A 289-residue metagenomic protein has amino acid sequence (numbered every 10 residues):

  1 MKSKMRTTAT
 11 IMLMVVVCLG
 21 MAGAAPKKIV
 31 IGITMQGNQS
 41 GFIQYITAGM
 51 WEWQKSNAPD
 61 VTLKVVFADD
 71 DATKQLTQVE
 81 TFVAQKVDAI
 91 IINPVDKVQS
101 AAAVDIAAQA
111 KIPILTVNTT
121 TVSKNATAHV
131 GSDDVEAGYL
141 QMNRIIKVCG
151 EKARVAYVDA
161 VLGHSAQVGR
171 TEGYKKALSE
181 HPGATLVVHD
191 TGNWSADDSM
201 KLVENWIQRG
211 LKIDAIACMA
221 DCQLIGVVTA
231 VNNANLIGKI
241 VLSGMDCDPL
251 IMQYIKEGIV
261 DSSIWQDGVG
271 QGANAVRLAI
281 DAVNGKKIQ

Functional and structural regions predicted by a protein language model:
K2-T7, G23-Q289: A residue-level marker of the well-folded mature domains of exported/periplasmic proteins
I11-G20: Bacterial N-terminal signal peptides
